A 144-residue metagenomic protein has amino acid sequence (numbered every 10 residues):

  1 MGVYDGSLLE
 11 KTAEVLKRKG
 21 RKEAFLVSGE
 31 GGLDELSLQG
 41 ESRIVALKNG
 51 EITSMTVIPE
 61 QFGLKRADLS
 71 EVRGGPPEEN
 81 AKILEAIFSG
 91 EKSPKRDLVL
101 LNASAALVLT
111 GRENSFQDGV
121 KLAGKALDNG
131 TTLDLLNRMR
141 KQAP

Functional and structural regions predicted by a protein language model:
M1-P144: Glycine-rich anion-binding loops and their surrounding alpha/beta cores
